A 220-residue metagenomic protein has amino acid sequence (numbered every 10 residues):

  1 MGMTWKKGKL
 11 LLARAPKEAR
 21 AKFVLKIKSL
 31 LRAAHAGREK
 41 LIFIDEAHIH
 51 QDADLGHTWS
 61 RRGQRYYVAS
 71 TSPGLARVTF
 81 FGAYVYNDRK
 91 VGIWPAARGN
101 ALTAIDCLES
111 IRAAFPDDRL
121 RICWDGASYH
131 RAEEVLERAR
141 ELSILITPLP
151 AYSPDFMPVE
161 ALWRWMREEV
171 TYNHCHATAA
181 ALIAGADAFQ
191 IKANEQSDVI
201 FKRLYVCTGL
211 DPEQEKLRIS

Functional and structural regions predicted by a protein language model:
M1-A15, K40, A47-I49: Conserved short alpha-helical interface segments
G8, I44, W94-A96, D125 (+1 more regions): Conserved beta-strand termini and adjacent loop/short-helix elements that scaffold enzyme active sites in alpha/beta
K17, W124-G126, E133, T147-T171 (+1 more regions): RNase H-like two-metal-ion nuclease catalytic core shared by retroviral integrases and related mobile-element nucleases
A21-E109, V206-S220: Extended, low-complexity cationic-aromatic segments
G37-L41, E160-S220: C-terminal anion-handling pockets and recognition modules
A53, A101-T147: RNase H-like DDE/DDD metal-dependent nuclease/strand-transfer catalytic core used by mobile genetic elements
S60-R62, R140-E141, W163-R167: Short, hinge-like loop/turn segments at secondary-structure boundaries
R65-P73, E141-A161, H174-C175: RNase H-like polynucleotidyl transferase catalytic core
